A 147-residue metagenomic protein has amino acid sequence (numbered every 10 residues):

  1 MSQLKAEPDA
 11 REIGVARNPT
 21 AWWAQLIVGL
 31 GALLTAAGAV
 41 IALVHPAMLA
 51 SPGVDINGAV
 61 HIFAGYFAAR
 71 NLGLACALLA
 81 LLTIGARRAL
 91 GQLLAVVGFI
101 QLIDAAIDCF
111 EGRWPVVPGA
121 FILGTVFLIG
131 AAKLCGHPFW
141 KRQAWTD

Functional and structural regions predicted by a protein language model:
M1-T20: Short, Lys/Arg-rich, polar N-terminal cytosolic tail immediately upstream of the first transmembrane signal-anchor
R17, C76-Q92: Juxtamembrane helix-break-helix junctions at the cytosolic face of small multi-pass alpha-helical membrane proteins
R17-A59: Membrane-helix boundary elements
P19-G29, G65-A68, R88-A95: Alpha-helical transmembrane segments of integral membrane proteins
L33, A37-G38, V60-A80, V96-F99 (+1 more regions): Core segments of alpha-helical transmembrane spans in multipass integral membrane proteins
L43-H45, L81-I84, F110-E111, K133-H137: Helix-loop junctions at the membrane-solvent interface of multi-pass transporters, primarily the C-terminal
I84, Q92, I103-G119, F139: Membrane-helix boundary connector in multi-pass membrane proteins
V126-D147: Membrane-water interface at the C-terminal end of transmembrane alpha helices
